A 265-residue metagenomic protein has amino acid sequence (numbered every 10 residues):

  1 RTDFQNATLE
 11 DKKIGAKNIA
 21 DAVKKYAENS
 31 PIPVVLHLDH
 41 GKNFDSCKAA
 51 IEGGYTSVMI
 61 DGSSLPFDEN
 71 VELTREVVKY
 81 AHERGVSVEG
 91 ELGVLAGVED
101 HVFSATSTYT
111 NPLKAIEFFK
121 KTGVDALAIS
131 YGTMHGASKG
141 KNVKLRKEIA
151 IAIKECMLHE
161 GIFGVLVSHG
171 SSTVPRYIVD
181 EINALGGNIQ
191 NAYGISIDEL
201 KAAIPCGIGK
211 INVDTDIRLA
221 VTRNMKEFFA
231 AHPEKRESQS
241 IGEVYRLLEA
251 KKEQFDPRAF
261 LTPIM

Functional and structural regions predicted by a protein language model:
R1-L9, K13-P31, V35, H40-V165 (+2 more regions): Alpha/beta enzyme core
S168-T173: Short catalytic/ligand-gating loop segments at beta-alpha or beta-beta junctions within enzyme catalytic domains
A184-I189, I195-M265: C-terminal alpha-helical cap/extension of soluble enzyme domains
